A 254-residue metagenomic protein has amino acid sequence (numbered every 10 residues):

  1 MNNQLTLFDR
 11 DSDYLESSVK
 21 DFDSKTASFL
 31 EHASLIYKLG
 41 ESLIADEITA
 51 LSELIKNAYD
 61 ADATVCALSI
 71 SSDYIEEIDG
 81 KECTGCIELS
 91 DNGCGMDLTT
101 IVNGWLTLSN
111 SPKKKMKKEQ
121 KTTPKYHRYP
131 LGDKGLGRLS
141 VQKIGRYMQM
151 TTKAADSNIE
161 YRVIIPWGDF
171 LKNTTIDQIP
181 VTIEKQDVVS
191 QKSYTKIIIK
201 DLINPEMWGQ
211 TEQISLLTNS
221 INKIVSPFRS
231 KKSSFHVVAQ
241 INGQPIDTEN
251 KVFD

Functional and structural regions predicted by a protein language model:
M1-L202, M207-W208: GHKL (Bergerat-fold) ATPase N-terminal catalytic module, capturing the glycine-rich phosphate-binding loop and acidic
V189-D254: Glycine/threonine-rich ATP-lid/beta-loop region of ATP-binding domains
